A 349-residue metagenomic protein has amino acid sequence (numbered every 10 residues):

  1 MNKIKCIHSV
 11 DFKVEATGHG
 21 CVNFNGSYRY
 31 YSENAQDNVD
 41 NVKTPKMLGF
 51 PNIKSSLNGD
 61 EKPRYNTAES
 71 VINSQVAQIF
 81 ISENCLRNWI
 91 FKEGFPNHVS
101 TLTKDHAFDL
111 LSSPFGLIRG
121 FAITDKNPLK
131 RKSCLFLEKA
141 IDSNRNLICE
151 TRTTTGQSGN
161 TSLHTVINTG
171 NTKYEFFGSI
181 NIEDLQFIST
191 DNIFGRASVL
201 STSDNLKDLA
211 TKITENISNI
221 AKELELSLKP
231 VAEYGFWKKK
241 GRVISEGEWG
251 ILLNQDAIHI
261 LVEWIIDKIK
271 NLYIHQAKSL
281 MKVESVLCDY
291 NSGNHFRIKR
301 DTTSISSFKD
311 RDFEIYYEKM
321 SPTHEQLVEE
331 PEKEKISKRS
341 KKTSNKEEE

Functional and structural regions predicted by a protein language model:
M1-E349: RNA-binding basic/glycine-rich loop and surface signature characteristic of RAMP-family CRISPR effectors
